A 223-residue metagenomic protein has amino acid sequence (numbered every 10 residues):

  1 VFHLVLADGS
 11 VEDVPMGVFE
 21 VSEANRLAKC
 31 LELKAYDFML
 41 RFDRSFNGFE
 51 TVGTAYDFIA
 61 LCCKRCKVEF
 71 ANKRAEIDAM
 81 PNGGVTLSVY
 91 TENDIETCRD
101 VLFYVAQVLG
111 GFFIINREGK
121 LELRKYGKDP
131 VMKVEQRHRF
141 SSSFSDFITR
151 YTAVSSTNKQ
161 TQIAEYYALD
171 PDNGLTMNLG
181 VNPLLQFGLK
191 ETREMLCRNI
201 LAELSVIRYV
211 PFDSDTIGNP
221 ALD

Functional and structural regions predicted by a protein language model:
V1, D100, Q107-F112, S141-D223: An acidic/polar, Gly/Ser/Thr-rich interaction patch typically located in mid-to-C-terminal regions of proteins
V1-N25, G53-R65, I217-D223: Short, acidic/charged, Gly/Pro-enriched secondary-structure junctions
H3, K34-Y36, D215: Residue-level recognition of well-ordered beta-strand positions that form the cores of beta-sheet-rich folds across
A7-S10, F42-R44, L123, D129-K133 (+2 more regions): Short, surface-exposed beta-strand/loop "edge" segments at domain boundaries and coil↔beta transitions
D8-G9, N82-G83, G119, Q162 (+1 more regions): Intrinsic-disorder/low-complexity loop/linker signature
V14-E20, M132-R139, A164-E165, G180: Short amphipathic beta-strand/extended segments with alternating polar/hydrophobic composition
L27-S145: Charged- and aromatic-enriched interaction segments used to assemble and dock large macromolecular complexes
